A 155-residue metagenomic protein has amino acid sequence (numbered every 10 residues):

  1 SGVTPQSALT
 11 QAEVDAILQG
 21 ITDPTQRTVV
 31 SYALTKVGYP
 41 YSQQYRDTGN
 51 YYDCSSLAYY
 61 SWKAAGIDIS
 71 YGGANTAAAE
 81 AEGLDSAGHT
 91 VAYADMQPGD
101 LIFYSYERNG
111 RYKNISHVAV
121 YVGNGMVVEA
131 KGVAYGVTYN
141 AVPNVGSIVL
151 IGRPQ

Functional and structural regions predicted by a protein language model:
G2-I67, N114-H117, V128-A130: N-terminal capping segments
P5, P24, P40, G72 (+3 more regions): Proline-rich intrinsically disordered, low-complexity coils
Y39-P98, G146-S147: Catalytic cysteine-centered active-site loop
D85-A94, R108-Q155: Aromatic- and glycine-rich peptidoglycan recognition patches
